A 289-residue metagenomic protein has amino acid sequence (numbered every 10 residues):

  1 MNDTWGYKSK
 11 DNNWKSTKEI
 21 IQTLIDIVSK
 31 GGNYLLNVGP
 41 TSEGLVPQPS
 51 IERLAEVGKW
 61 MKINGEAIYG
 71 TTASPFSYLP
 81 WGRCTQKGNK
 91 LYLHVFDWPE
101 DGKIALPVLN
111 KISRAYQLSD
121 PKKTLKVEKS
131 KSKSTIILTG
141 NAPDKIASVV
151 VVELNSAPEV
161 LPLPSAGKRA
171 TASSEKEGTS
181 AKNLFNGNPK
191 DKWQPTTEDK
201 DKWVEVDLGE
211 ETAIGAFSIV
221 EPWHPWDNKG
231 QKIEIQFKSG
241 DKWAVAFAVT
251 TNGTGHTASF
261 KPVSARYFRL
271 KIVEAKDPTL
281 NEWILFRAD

Functional and structural regions predicted by a protein language model:
N2-K62, I68-T85: Aromatic/acidic polysaccharide-binding cleft in carbohydrate-active enzymes
K62-P107, K200: Surface beta-strand/loop "capping" patches
L106-K122: Solvent-exposed beta-hairpin/edge-strand motifs
K131-V160, R266-F268: C-terminal beta-strand-rich structural cap/linker in extracellular carbohydrate-active enzymes
V160-I214, P222-K229, A248-T254, P278 (+1 more regions): Disordered, acidic Ser/Thr/Pro-rich linker "stalks" and the adjacent N-terminal cap of the next globular domain
W226-G240: Short, surface-exposed beta-strand/strand-loop-strand elements in extracellular ectodomains
A244-P262: Extracellular carbohydrate recognition and processing domains and analogous Trp-centered ligand-binding platforms
K271-P278: Short beta-strand-plus-loop segments that form exposed binding edges in beta-rich domains
